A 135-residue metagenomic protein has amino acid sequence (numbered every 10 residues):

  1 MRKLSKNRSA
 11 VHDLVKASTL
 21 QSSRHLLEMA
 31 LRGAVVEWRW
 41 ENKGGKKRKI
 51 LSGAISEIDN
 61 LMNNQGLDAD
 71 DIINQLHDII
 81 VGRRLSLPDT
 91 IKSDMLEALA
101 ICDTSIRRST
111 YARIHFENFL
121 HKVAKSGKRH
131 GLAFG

Functional and structural regions predicted by a protein language model:
M1-G135: AAA+ P-loop NTPase domains with strong preference for DNA replication initiators and clamp-loader complexes
